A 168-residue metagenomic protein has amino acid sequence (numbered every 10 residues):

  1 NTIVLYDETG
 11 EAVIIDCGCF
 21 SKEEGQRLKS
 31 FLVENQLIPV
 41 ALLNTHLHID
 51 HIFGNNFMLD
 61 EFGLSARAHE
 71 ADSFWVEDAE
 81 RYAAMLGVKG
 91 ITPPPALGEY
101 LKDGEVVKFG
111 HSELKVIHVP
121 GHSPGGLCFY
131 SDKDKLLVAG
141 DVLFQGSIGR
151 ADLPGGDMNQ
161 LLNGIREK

Functional and structural regions predicted by a protein language model:
N1-N35, C128-A139: Conserved beta-strand hairpin/beta-sheet module of binuclear metal-dependent hydrolase folds, prominently
V4, Y100, V106-K108, E113 (+1 more regions): Residue-level detector of beta-strand face positions
Y6, D16, K102, K108 (+1 more regions): Residue-level detector of conserved, well-ordered beta-strand and adjacent loop positions that form binding/recognition
T9-G10, I91-P94, F144-G146: Short glycine-enriched loop/turn motifs at secondary-structure junctions
A12, L42, S65, H118 (+1 more regions): Hydrophobic "anchor" residues on beta-strands that sit immediately upstream of conserved functional sites
C19-F20, L37, Y82-A84, S112-K168: Metallo-beta-lactamase
F20-G25, K29-K108: Active-site HxH/HxHxD metal-binding segment of metal-dependent hydrolases
